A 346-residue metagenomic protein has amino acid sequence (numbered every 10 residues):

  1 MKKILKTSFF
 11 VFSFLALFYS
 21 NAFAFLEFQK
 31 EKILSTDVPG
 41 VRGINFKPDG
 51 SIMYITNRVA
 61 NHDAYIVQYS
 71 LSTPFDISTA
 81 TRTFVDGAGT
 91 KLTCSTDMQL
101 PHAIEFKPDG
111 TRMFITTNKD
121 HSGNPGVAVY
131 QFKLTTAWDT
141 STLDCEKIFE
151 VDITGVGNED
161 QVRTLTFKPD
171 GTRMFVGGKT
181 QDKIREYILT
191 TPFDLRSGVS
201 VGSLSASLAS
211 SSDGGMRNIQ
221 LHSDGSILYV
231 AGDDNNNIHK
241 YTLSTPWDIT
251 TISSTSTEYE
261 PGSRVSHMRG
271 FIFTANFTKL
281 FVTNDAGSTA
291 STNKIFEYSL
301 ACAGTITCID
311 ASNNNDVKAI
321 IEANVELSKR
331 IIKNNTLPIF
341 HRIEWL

Functional and structural regions predicted by a protein language model:
M1-Q29, G304-L346: Enriched but not universal
Q29-T36, F84-C94, E146-G155, G202-S210 (+1 more regions): A short beta-strand motif characteristic of beta-propeller blades
P48-D49, P108-D109, P169-D170, S223-D224 (+1 more regions): Residue-level detector of Asp-centered blade-edge/turn motifs that repeat once per structural unit in beta-propeller
V59-D63, K119-N124, T180-K183, D234-N237 (+1 more regions): Short glycine/acidic-enriched loop and turn motifs that connect beta-strands
S70-S78, K133-S141, I188-R196, T242-T250 (+1 more regions): Short loop/turn segments immediately following beta-strands, especially the blade-tip and inter-blade linker loops
